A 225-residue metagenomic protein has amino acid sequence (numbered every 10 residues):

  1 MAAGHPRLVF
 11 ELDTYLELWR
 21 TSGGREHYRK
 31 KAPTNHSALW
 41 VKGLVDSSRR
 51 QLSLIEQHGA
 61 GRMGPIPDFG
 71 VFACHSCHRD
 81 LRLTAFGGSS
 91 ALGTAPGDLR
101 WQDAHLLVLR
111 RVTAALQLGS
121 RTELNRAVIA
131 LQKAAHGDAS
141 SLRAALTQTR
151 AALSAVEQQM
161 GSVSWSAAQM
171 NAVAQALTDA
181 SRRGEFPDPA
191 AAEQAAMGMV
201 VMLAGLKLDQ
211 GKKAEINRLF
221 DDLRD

Functional and structural regions predicted by a protein language model:
M1-G184, P189: Primarily the internal scaffold of c-type cytochrome electron-transfer domains, especially repeated/multiheme c-type
D179-D225: A cross-kingdom marker for long, charged
